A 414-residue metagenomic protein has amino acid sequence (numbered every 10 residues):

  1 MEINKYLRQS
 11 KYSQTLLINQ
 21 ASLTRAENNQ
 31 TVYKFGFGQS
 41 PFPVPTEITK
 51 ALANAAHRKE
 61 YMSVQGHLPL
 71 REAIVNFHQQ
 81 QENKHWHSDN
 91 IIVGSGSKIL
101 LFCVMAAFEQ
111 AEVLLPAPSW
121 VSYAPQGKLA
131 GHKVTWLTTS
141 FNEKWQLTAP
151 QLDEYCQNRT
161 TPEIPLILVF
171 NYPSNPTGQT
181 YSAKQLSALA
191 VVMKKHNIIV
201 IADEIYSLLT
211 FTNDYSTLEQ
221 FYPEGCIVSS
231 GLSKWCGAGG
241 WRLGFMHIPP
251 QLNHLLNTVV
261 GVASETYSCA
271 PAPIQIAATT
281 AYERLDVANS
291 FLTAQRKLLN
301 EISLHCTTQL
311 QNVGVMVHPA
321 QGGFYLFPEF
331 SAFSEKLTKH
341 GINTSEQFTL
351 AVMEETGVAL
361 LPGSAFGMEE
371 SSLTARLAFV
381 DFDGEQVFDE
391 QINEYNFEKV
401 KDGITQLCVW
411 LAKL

Functional and structural regions predicted by a protein language model:
I3-S95, R284, D383-Q386, L414: N-terminal small-domain helix-loop-helix segment of the aminotransferase-like
N28, A130, K195-H196, V313 (+1 more regions): Helix C-cap/helix->beta junction micro-motif
A106-F170: PLP-dependent aminotransferase-like
L115, W136, V200-A202, P362: Hydrophobic residues in well-ordered beta-strands that form the structural core
F141-N213: Active-site phosphate-binding strand-loop segment of PLP-dependent enzymes
I227-K297, L304-L310, T405: Conserved core segment of the aminotransferase class I/II
R296-T307, Q311, V317-K336: Conserved glycine-rich beta-strand-loop-beta hairpin in the small C-terminal domain of fold type I
T338-I342, A351-L360, F366-L414: PLP-dependent enzyme catalytic core of the Aspartate aminotransferase-like
